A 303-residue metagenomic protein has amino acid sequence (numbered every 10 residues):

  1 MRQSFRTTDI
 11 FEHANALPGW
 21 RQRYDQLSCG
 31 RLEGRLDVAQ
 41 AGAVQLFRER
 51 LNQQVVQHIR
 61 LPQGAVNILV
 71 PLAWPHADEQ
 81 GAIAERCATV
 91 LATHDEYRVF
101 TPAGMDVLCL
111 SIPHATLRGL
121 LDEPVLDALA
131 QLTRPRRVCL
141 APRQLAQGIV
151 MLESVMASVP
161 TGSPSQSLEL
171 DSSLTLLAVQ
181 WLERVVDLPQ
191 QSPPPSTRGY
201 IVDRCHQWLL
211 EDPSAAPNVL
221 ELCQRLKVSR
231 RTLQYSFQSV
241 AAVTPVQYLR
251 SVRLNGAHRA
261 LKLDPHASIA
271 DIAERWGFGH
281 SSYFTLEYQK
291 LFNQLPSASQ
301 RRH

Functional and structural regions predicted by a protein language model:
M1-R31, I68, P75-P213, N218-L220 (+6 more regions): Alpha-helical bundle regulatory/interaction domains
C29-L36, Q40-L61: Conserved short histidine dyad/triad with adjacent acidic residue
D37-Q40, H58-P62, E79-I83, V99-T101: Short, charge-rich binding segments
Q57-P71: Short, basic/aromatic beta-hairpin or loop at an interaction surface
L233-F237, Y283-F284, Y288: Short hydrophobic/aromatic patch on the recognition helix
A241, L249-R253, H258, Q289-F292: C-terminal flanking helix
E274, L286, F292: Conserved glycine-rich phosphate/nucleotide-binding loop and adjacent Mg2+-coordinating catalytic segment
